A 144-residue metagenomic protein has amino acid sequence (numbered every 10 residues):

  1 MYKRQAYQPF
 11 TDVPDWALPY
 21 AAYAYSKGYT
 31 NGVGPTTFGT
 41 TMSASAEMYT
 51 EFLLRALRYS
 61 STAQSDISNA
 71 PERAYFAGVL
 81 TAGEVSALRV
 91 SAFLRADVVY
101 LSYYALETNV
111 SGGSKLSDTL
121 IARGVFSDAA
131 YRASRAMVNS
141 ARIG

Functional and structural regions predicted by a protein language model:
K3-L18, K27-E47, L53-A92, A105-G144: Feature responds to low-complexity, polar/acidic, surface-exposed segments characteristic of secreted/exported proteins
R95: Extracellular structured ligand-interaction cores
